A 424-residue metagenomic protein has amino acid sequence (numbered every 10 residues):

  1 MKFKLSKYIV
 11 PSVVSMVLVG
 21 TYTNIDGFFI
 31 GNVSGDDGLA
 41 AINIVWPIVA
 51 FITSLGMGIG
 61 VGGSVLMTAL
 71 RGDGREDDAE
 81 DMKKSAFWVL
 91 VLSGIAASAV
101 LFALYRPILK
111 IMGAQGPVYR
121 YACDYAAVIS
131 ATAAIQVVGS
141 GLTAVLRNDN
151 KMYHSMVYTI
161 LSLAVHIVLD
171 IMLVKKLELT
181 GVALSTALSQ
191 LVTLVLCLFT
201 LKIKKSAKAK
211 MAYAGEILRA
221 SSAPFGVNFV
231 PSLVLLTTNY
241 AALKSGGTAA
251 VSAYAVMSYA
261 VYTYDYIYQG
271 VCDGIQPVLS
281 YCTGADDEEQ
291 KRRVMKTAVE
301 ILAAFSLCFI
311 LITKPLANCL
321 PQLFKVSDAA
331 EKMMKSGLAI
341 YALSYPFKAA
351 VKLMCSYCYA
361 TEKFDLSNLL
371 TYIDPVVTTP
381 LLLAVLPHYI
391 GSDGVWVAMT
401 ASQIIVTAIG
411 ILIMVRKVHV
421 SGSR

Functional and structural regions predicted by a protein language model:
M1-S12, M67-A134, V168, K176-S222 (+2 more regions): Short alpha-helical transmembrane segments in multi-pass integral membrane proteins
M1-V33, P47-V61, V91-S98, A133 (+4 more regions): N-terminal transmembrane alpha-helices
K7-G27, V128, G139, S162 (+3 more regions): Transmembrane helical elements of multi-pass membrane transporters/channels
T21-A40, L109-G116, M172-L177, S232-T263 (+3 more regions): Helix-terminus/linker motif at the lipid-water interface of multi-pass membrane proteins
D26, G63-S64, L104-Y105, L142 (+10 more regions): Hydrophobic/aromatic residues in alpha-helical transmembrane segments
G27, D36-L39, E76, Y105 (+6 more regions): Membrane-helix interface/capping residues of multi-pass secondary transporters
L39-A99, Q136-N148, M152-S155, A253-L311 (+2 more regions): Small-residue-rich hydrophobic transmembrane alpha-helices
G60, V128-R147, S155-H166, V182-C197 (+4 more regions): Short runs within selected transmembrane alpha-helices of multi-pass transporters and secretion channels
